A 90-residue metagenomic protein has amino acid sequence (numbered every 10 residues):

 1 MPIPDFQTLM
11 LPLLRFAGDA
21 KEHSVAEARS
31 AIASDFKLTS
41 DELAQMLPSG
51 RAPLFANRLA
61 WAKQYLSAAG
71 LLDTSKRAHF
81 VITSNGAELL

Functional and structural regions predicted by a protein language model:
M1-L9: Intrinsically disordered, low-complexity serine/threonine- and proline-rich regulatory segments
P2-I3, A33-L59: Short, positively charged loop/turn segments that connect secondary-structure elements
M10-L14: Hydrophobic residues on short alpha-helical segments
R15-G18, A33: Short, locally clustered residues in the helix-turn-helix/winged-helix DNA-binding domain
A17-E27: Short capping segments at the starts of secondary-structure elements
K63-Q64: Short, hydrophobic-biased segments on the C-terminal half of alpha helices that form "recognition helices"
G70: Glycine-centered, phosphate/nucleic-acid-interacting loop/turn motifs that mediate DNA/RNA or nucleotide
T74-L90: Accessory beta->alpha helical hairpin/"wing" motif in late/C-terminal subdomains of nucleic-acid enzymes
